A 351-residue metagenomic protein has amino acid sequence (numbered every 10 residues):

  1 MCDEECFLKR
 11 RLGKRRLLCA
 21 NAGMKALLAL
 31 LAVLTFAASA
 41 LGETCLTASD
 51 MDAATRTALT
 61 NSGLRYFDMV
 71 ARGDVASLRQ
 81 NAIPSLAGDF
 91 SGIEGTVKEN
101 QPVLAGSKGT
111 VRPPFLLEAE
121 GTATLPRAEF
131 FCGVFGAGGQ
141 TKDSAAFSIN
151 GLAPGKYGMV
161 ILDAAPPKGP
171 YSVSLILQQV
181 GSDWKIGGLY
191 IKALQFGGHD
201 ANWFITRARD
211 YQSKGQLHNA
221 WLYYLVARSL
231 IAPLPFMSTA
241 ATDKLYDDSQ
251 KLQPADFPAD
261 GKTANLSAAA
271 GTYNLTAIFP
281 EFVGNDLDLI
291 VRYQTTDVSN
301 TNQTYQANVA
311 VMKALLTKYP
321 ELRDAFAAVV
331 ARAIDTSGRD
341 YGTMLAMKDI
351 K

Functional and structural regions predicted by a protein language model:
L41-R72, Y190-W203: Short, low-complexity N-terminal intrinsically disordered segments enriched in polar/charged residues
E43, Y157-H199, P280-T304, K313-K348: Short beta-strand edge/turn micro-motifs at domain boundaries
T44-A54, T60-N61, A76-D143, R228-P258: Short solvent-exposed beta->alpha transition segments
Y66-L78, A208, K214-H218: Short helix-adjacent coil turns
S91, K98-K168, G198, D256-V298: Surface-exposed, charged secondary-structure patches
A193-Y273: Acidic, serine/threonine- and glycine-rich low-complexity intrinsically disordered segments that serve as flexible
